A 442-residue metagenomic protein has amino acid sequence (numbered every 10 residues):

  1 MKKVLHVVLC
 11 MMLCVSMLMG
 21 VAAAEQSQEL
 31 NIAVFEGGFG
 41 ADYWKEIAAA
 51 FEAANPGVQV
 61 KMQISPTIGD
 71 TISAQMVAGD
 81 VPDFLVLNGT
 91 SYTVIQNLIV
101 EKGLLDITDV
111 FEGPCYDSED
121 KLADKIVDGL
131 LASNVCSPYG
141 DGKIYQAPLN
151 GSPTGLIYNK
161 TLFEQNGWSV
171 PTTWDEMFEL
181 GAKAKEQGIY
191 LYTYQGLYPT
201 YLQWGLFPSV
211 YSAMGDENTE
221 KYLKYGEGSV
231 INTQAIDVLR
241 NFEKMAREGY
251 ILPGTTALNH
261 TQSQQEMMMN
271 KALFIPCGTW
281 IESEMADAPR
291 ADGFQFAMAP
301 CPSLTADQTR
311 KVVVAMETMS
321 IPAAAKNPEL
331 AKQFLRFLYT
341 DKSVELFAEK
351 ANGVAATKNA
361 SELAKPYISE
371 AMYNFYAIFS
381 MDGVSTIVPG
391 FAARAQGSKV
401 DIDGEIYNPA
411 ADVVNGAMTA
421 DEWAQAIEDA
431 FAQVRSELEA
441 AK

Functional and structural regions predicted by a protein language model:
M19-G103, G113-D124, V170, T256 (+6 more regions): Conserved N-terminal structural module of periplasmic/extracytoplasmic solute-binding proteins
A49, A53, Q59, V77-A78 (+6 more regions): Extracytoplasmic/periplasmic substrate-recognition and gating elements
I64-T71, W174-E179, T255-M268: Short helix-initiation/N-cap motifs at beta->coil->alpha
Y92-P153, F178, G205, A299: Hinge/lid segment of periplasmic solute-binding proteins
D106-I126, A213-D237, D287-R290, S303-K311 (+1 more regions): Short, solvent-exposed loop/beta-turn-alpha elements that line the ligand-binding surface or hinge of extracytoplasmic
V135-L149, T154, F178-G228, A272: Extracytoplasmic/periplasmic solute-binding protein
Y139, Y222-K224, V312-V313, Y373-R435: C-terminal capping/gating helix-and-loop segments adjacent to ligand/active sites or protein-protein/ligand interfaces
G181-A184, K224-T256: Glycine-centered hinge/linker elements that transmit conformational signals in sensory and ligand-binding systems
